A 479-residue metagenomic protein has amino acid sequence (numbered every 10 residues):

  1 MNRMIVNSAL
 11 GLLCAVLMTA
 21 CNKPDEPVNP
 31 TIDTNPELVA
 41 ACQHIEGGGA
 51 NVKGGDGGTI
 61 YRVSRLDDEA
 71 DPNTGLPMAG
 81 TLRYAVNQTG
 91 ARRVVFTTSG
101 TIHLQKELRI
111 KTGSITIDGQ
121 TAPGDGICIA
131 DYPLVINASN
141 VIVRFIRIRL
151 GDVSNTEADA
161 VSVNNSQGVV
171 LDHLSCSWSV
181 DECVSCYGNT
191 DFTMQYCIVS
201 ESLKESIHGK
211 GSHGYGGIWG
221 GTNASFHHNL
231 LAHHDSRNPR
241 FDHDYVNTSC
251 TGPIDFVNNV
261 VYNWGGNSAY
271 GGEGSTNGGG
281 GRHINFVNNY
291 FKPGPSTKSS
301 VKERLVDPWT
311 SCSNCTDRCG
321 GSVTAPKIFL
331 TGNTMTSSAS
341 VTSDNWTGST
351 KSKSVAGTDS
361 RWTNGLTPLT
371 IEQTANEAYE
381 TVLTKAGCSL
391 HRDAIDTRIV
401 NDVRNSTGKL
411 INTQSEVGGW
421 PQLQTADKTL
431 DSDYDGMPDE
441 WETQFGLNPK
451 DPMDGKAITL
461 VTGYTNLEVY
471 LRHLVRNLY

Functional and structural regions predicted by a protein language model:
L17-P36: Bacterial Sec-dependent N-terminal signal peptides
A40-V94: Acidic Gly/Asp/Thr-rich repetitive segments characteristic of extracellular carbohydrate-active and adhesion proteins
M78-G90, I102-T116, I127-R144, L150-Q167 (+1 more regions): Extracellular beta-strand-rich solenoid/capping regions of secreted or surface-exposed proteins that bind or remodel
S114, G119, S139-L150, N165-W178 (+5 more regions): Right-handed parallel beta-helix
Q120-I127, I146, L174, K450-D454: Extracellular beta-strand-rich, repetitive "passenger/adhesive" scaffolds that bind or process carbohydrates
I129-L134, S154-S162, W178-C186, I207-G221 (+3 more regions): Extracellular beta-strand/beta-solenoid scaffold signature
R240, C250-S415: Extracellular beta-rich repeat passengers
E416-Y479: Extracellular calcium-associated, cysteine-rich motifs in secreted modular proteins
